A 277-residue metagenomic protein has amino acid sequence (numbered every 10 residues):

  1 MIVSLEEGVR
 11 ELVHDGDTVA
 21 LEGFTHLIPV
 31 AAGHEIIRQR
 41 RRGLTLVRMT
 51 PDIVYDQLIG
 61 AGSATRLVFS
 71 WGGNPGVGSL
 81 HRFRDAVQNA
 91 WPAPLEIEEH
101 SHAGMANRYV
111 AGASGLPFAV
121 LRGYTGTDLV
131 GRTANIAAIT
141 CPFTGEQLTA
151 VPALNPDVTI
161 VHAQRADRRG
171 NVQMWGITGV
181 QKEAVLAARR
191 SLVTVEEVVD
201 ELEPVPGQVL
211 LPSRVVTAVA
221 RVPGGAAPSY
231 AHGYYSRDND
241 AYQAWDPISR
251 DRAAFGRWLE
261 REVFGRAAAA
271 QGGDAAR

Functional and structural regions predicted by a protein language model:
M1-R277: Conserved alpha/beta enzyme-core scaffold
